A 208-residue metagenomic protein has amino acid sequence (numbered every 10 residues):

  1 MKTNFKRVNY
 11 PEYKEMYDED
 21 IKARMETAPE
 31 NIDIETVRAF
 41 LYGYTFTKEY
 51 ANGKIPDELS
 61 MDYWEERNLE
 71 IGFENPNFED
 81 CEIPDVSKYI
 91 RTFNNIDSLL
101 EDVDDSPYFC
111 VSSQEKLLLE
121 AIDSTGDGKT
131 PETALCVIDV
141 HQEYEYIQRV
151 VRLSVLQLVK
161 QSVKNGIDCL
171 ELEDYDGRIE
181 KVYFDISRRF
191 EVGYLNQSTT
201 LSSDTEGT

Functional and structural regions predicted by a protein language model:
M1-E79, T125, K129-T208: N-terminal alpha-helical interaction modules that lie
N68, L100-E101: Specific register positions within alpha-helical solenoid repeats of the TPR/Sel1-like families, i.e., one
F73, K88-I90, D104-D105: Short, solvent-exposed helix-helix connector turns and helix-capping sites enriched in acidic/polar residues
E79-S87, Q114-A121: Solenoid-like repeat scaffolds
T92-I96, L100: TPR repeat positional signature
E101-D123: TPR/TPR-like (Sel1-like) alpha-helical repeat modules
